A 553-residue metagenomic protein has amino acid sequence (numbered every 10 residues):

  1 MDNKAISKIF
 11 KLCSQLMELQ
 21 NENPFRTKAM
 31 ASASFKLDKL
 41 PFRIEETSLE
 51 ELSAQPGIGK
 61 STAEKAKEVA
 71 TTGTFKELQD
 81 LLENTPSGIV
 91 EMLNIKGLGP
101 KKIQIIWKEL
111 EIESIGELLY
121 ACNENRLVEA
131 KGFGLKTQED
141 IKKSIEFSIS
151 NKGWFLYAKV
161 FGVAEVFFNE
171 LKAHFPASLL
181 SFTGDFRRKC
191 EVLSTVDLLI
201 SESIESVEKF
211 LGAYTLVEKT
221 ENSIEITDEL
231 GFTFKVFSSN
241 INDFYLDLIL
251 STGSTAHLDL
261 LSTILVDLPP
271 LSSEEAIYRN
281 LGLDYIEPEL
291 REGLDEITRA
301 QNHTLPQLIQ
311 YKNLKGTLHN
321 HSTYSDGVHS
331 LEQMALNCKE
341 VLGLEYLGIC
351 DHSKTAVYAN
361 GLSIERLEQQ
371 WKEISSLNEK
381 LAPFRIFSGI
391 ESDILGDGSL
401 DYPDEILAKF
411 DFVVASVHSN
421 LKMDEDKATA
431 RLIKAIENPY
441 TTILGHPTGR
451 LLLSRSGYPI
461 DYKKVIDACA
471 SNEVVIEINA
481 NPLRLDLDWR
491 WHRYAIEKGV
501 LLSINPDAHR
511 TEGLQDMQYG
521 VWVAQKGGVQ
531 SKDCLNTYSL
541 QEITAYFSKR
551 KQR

Functional and structural regions predicted by a protein language model:
M1-E22: Charged, compositionally biased N-terminal leader segments and the immediate start of the first structured element
S14, R26-V196, I200-E225, G231-F234 (+3 more regions): Accessory alpha-helical DNA-binding modules that contact the DNA backbone or grooves
L180, L347-I349, L444, I476: Hydrophobic residues within beta-strands of alpha/beta enzymes
F182-D185, G316-N320, E391: Two-metal-ion RNase H-like nuclease active-site motif
K189-S322, L331-L342, K354-F384, G396-R553: Charged catalytic cores and adjacent phosphate/nucleic-acid-binding surfaces used for phosphate/nucleic-acid chemistry
S322-T323, Y346-C350: Ser/Thr-glycine-rich phosphate-binding loops at phosphate-binding pockets of nucleotides, nucleotide cofactors
D326: Conserved SAM-binding loop
G389-S392, Y519: Active-site catalytic microenvironments in core metabolic enzymes, especially phosphate/sugar-handling
